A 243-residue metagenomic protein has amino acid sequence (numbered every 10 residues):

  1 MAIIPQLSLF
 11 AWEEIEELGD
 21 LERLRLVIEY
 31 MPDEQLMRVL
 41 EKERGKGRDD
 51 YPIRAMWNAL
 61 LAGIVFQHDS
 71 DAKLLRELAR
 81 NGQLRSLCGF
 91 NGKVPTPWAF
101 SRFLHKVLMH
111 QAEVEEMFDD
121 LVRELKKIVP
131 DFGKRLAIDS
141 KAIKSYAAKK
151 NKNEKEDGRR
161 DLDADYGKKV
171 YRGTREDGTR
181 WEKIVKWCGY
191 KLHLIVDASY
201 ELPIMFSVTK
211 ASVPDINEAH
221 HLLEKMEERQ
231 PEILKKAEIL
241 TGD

Functional and structural regions predicted by a protein language model:
M1-R38: Charged, often Cys/His-bearing segments associated with DNA-binding zinc-finger transcription factors
E22-L26, Q35-L36, Q83, A99 (+2 more regions): Exposed alpha-helical structural elements
E34-R48: Short, Lys/Arg-enriched N-terminal segment that forms or immediately precedes the first helix of a structured domain
E41-E43, L60, M205-S207: Glycine- and acidic
G45-R54, E182-V185: Structural motif
K46, I64, F90, G133 (+1 more regions): Short, flexible active-site loop motifs that bind/organize anionic cofactors or intermediates
D49-E116: Short, positively charged, Gly/Tyr-enriched micro-motifs that form contact patches at catalytic or ligand/partner
R102-G242: Polybasic low-complexity intrinsically disordered regions
